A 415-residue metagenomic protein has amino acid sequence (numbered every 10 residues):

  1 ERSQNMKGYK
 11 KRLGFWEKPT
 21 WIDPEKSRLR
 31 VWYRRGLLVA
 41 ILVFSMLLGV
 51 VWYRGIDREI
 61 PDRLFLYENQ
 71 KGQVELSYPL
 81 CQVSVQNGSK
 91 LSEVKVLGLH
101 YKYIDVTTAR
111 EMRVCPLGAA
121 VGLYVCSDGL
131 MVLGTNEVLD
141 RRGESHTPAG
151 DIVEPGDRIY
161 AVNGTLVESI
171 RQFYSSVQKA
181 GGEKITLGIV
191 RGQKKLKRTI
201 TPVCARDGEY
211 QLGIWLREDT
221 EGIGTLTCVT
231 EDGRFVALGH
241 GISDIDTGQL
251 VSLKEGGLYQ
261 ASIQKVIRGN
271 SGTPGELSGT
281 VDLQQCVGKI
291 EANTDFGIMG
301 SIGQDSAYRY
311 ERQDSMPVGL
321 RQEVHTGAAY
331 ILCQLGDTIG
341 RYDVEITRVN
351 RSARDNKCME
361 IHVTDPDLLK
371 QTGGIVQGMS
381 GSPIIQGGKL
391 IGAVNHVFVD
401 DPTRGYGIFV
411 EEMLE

Functional and structural regions predicted by a protein language model:
E1-Q70, L226, P402-F409, E415: Gram-positive cell-envelope targeting signals
K7, V203-Q377, Q386-K389, N395 (+1 more regions): Serine endopeptidase catalytic core focused on the charge-relay Asp
T20-L29, R54-C115, D295-D343: Interdomain regulatory linker/hinge segments that flank or connect interaction modules in polarity/junction/synaptic
K90, K102, A119-V121, C126-L130 (+9 more regions): Envelope-exposed proteins and targeting segments
V96, T108-E111, Y174-L212: PDZ-domain C-terminal substructure recognizer with occasional recognition of PDZ-binding tails
E144-R158, K179-G181, G373-G378: A short glycine-leucine-enriched loop at secondary-structure breakpoints that most characteristically corresponds
P148-R171, I384-G387, I391-G392: Conserved PDZ fold ligand-binding element
A161-K194, D401-T403, G407-E412: PDZ domains, with a preference for the canonical peptide-binding region formed by the helix
